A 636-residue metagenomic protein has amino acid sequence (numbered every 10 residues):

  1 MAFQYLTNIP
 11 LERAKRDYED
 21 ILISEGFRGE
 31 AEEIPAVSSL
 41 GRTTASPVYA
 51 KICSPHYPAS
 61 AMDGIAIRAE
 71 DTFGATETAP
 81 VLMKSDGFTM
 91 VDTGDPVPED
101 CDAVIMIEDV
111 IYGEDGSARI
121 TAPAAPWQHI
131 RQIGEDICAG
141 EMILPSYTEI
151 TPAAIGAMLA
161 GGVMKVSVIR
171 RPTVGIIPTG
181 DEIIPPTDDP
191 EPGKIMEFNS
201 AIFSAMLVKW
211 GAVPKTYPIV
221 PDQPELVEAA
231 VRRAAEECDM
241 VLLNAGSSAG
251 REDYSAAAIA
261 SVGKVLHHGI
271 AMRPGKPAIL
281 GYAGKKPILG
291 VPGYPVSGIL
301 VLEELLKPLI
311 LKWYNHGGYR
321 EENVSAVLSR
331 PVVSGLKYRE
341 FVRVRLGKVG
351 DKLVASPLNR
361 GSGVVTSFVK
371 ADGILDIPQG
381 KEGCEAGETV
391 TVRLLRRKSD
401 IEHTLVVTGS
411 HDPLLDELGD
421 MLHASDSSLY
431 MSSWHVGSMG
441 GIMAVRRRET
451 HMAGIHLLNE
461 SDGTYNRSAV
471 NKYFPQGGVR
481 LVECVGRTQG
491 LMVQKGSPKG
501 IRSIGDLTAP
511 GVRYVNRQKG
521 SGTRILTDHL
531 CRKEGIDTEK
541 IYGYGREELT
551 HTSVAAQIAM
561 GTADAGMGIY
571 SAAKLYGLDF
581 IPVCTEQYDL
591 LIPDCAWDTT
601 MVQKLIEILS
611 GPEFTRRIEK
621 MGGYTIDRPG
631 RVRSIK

Functional and structural regions predicted by a protein language model:
A2-M164, V324-L328, I377, T389: Phosphate-interaction motifs
E12-K15, F27, A31-V37, G41-R42 (+6 more regions): Flexible glycine/proline-rich
Q132-L243, H403-A424, S428-L429: Phosphate-binding glycine-rich loops and their immediate beta-loop-alpha structural context
E402-H411, G505-I525: Short loop->beta-strand "edge-of-pocket" segments that line small-molecule binding or catalytic clefts across diverse
S433-M443, E539-A556: Short helix-initiation/N-cap motifs at beta->coil->alpha
G454-K472, A555-C584: A ligand-binding cleft/hinge motif common to bilobed small-molecule-binding domains
S468-K519, C531, L609-T615: A conserved helix-loop-strand patch within extracytoplasmic ligand-binding domains of the periplasmic binding
Q476-T488, L578-E607: Periplasmic-binding protein-like
